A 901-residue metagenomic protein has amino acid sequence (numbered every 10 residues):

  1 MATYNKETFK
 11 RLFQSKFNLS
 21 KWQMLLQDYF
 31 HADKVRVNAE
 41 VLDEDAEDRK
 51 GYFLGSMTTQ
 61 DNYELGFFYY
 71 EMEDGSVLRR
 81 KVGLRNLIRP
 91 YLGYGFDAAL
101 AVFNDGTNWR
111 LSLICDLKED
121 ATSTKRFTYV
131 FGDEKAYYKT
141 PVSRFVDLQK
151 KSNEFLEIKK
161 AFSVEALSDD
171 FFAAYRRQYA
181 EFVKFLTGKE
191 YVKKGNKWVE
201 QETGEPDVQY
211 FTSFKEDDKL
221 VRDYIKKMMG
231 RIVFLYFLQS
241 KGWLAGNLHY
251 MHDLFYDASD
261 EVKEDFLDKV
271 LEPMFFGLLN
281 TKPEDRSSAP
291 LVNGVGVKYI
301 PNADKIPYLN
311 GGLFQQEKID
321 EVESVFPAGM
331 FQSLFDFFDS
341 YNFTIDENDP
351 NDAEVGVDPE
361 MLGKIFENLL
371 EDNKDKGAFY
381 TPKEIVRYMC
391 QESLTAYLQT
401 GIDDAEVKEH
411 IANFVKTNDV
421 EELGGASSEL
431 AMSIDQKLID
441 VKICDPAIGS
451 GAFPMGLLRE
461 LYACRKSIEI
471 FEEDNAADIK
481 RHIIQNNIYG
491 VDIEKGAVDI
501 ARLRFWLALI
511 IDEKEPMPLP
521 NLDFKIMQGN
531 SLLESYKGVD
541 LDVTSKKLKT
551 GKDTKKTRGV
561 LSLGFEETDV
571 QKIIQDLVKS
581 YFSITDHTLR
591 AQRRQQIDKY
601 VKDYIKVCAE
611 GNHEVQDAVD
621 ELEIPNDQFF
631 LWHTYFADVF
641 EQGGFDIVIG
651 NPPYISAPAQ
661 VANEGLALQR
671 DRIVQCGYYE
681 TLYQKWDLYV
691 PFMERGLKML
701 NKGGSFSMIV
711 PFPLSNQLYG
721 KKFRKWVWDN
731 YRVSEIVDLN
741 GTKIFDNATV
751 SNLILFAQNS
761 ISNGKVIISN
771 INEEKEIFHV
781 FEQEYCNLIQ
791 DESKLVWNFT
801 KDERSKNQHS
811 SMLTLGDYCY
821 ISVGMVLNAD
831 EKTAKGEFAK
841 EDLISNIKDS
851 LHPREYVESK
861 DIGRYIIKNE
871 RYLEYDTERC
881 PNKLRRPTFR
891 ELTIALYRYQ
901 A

Functional and structural regions predicted by a protein language model:
A2-N62, Y70-R79, G83, L87-P90 (+8 more regions): Preference for the N-terminal adenyl/adenosyl cofactor-binding alpha/beta module
S20-W22, L26-D28, F162-Y250, L254-E261 (+11 more regions): C-terminal substrate-recognition regions of SAM-dependent nucleic acid methyltransferases
G95-A99, I484-N487, N521-F524, K702-G704 (+2 more regions): Short glycine-/polar-rich loops that comprise or flank the Walker A/P-loop and associated switch/sensor motifs
V130-D133, I483, P518-L532, R732-S734 (+1 more regions): Conserved beta-strand -> loop -> alpha-helix junction used to position metal-binding or nucleic-acid-contacting
D170, I443, A452-I479, E534-L589 (+3 more regions): SAM-dependent methyltransferase catalytic-core segment centered on the flexible catalytic loop and adjoining short
I484-I488, G496, L522-T544: P-loop NTPase motor core
E494, R504, S531, P652 (+2 more regions): A short beta-strand-to-loop transition that corresponds to the Sensor-1 phosphate-sensing loop of AAA+ P-loop ATPases
A501: Conserved SAM-binding loop
